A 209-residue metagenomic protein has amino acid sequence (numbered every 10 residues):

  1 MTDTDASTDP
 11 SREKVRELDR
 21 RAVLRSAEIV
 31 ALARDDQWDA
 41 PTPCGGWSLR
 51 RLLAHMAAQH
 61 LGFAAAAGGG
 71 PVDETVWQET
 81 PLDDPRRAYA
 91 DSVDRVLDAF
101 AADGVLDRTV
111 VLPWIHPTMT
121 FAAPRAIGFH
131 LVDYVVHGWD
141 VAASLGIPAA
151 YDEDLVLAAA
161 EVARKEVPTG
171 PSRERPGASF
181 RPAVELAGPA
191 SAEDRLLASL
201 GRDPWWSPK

Functional and structural regions predicted by a protein language model:
T2-E17, A22-R25, L32-G45, A65-Q78 (+3 more regions): Structured surface interface patches that mediate subunit assembly and partner/cofactor docking
L52: Extended, alpha-helix-rich binding/interface surfaces that flank or overlap catalytic cores and mediate recognition
M56, H60-A65: Short coil-to-beta-strand
